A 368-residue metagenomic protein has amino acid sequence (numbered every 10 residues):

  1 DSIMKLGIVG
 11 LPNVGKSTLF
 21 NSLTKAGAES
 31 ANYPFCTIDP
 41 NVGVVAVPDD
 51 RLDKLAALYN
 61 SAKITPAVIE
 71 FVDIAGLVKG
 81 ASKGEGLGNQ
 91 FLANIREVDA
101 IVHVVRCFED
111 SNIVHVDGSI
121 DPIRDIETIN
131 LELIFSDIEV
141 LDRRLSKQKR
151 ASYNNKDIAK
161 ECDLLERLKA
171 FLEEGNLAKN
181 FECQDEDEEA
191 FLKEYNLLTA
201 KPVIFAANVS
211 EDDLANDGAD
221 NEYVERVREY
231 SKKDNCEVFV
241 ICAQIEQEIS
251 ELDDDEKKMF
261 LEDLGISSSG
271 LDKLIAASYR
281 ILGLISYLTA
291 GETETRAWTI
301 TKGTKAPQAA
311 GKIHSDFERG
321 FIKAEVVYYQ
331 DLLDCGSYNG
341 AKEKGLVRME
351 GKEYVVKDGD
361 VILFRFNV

Functional and structural regions predicted by a protein language model:
D1-V114, D142-R143: Conserved G1/Walker A P-loop phosphate-binding module
D1-V9, V14, F20, K147-V355 (+2 more regions): C-terminal-of-GTPase-core extension/linker across diverse P-loop GTPases
G15-F20, P48-N60, G88-N112, R124-L133 (+4 more regions): Phosphate-binding glycine-rich loops and adjacent basic patches that engage nucleotide phosphates, nucleic-acid
S17, P34, E70, F108 (+5 more regions): Generic signal for short, ordered secondary-structure residues within or immediately flanking folded domains
A26-P34, N41-G43, R51-K54, K83 (+9 more regions): Glycine-rich, flexible loop/turn motifs
F35, D49-L52, T65-F71, E85-D99 (+9 more regions): Amphipathic alpha-helical transducer elements in NTP-driven molecular machines
G43-P48, A75-E85, R96-I158, E174-D185 (+1 more regions): Conserved Switch II/interswitch segment of TRAFAC-class P-loop GTPases
